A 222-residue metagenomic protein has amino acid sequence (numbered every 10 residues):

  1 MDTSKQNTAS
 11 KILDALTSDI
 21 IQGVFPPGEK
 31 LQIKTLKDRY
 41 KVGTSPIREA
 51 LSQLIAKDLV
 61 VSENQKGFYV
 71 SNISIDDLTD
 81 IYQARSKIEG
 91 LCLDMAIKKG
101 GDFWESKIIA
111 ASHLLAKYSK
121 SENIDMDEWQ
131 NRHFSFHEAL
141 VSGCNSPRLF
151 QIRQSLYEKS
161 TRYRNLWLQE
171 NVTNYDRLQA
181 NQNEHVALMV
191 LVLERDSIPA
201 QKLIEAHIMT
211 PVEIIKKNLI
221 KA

Functional and structural regions predicted by a protein language model:
M1, I73-T79, A96-G101, K120-I124 (+1 more regions): A ubiquitous short alpha-helical element
M1-K98, R148, K216-A222: Short linear motifs at protein or domain termini
T17, I21, L93, I97 (+3 more regions): Regular secondary-structure segments
V60-V61, A110, L156-T161: Mobile beta-alpha loop/short-helix "lid" or hinge segments that flank ligand
I81, W104-I108, W129-H133, L149 (+4 more regions): Hydrophobic packing residues in well-ordered alpha-helices of helical domains and bundles
A84-G100, F134-N174, P211: Hydrophobic, amphipathic alpha-helical faces that serve as interaction scaffolds
I88, A111-L114, Y118, E128 (+4 more regions): Amphipathic coiled-coil alpha-helices
W167-A222: C-terminal all-alpha effector/ligand-binding and dimerization domain of prokaryotic HTH-type transcriptional repressors
